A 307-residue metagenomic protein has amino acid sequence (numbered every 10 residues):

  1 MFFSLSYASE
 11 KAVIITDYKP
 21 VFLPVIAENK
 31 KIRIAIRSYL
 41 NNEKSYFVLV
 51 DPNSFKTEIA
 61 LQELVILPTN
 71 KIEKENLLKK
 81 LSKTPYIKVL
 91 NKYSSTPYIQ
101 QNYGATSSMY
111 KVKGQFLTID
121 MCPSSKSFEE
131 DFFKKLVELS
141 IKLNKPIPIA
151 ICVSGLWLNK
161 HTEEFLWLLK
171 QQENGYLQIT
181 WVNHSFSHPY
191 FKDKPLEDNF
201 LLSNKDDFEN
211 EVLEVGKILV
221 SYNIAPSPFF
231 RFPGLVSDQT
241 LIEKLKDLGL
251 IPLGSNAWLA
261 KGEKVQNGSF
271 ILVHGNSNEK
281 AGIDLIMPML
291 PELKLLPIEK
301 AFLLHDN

Functional and structural regions predicted by a protein language model:
M1-T118, P123-A150, L156-E163, N267-N307: Terminal accessory/targeting
K126-S127, L139-E243, D247-L272: Metal-dependent polysaccharide deacetylase catalytic core of the NodB/CE4 family, i.e., the active-site-bearing domain
